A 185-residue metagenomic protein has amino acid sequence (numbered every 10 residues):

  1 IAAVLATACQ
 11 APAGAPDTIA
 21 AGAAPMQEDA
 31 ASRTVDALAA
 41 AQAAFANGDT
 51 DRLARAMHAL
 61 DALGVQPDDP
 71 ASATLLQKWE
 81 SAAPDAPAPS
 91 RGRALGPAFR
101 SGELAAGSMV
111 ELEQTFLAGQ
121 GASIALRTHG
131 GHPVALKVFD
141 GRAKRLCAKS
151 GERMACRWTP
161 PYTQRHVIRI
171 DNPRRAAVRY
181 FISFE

Functional and structural regions predicted by a protein language model:
L5-A8: C-terminal motif of bacterial Sec signal peptides marking the signal peptidase cleavage site
Q10, S32, G102-F181, E185: Acidic, Ser/Thr/Pro-rich low-complexity intrinsically disordered segments
A13-A15, A43-N47, A54-E111: Non-catalytic extracellular/lumenal accessory regions of secreted precursors
A13-P25: Short, low-complexity, disordered segments immediately C-terminal to signal peptides in bacterial exported proteins
Q27-A37: Short amphipathic alpha-helical heptad-repeat segments
